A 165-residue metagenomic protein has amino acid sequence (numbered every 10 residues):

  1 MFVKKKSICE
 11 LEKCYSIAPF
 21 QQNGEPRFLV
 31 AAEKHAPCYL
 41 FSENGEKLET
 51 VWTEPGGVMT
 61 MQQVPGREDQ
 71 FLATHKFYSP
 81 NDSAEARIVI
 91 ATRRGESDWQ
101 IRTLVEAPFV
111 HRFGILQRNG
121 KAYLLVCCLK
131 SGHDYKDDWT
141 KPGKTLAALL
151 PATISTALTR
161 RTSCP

Functional and structural regions predicted by a protein language model:
M1-P165: Beta-propeller-forming repeat regions
